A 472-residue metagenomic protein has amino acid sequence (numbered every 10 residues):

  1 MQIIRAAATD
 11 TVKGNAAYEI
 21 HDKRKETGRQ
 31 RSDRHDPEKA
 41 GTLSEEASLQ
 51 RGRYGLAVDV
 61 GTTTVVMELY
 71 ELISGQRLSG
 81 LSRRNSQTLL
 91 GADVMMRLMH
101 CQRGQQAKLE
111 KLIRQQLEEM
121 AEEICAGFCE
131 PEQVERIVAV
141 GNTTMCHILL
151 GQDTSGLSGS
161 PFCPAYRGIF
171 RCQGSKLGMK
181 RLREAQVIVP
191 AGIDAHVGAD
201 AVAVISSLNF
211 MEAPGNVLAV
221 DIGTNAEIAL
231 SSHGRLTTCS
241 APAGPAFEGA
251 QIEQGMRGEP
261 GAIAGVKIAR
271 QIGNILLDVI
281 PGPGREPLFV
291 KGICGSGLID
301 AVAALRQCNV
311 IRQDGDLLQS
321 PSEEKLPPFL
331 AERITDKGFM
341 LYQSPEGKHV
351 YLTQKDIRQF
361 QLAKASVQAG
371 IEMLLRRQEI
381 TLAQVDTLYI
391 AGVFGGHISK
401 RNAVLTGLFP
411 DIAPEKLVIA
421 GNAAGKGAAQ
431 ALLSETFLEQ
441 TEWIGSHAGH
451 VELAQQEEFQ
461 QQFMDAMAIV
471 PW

Functional and structural regions predicted by a protein language model:
M1-D10, Q186-A201, M211, Q430-W472: Acidic, glycine/GT-rich loop-and beta-edge segments that sit at the periphery of enzyme/chaperone cores
M1-I148, S155-S158, I188: N-terminal glycine/serine-rich phosphate-binding loop of ATP-dependent small-molecule kinases, especially carbohydrate
G61-T62, M67-L69, G75-D93, G156-I169 (+3 more regions): Glycine-rich phosphate-binding loop of actin/hexokinase-like ATP-binding domains
D93, P131-V134, I148-A203, F247-I252: Glycine-rich phosphate-binding loop and adjoining helix at the ATP-binding site of ATP-dependent phosphoryl-transfer
E110-H147, L230-L330: Phosphate-binding glycine-rich/basic clefts of nucleotide- and phosphate-handling proteins, predominantly
Q116-I124, A201-V204, L208, Q361-A383: Phosphate/ATP-binding catalytic cores across multiple sugar-kinase/actin-like superfamilies, primarily ASKHA
S232-G234, I380-I444: Catalytic phosphate/nucleotide-handling subdomain of diverse soluble enzymes
R306-Q378: A contiguous, well-structured pocket-lining segment that forms one wall/lid of small-molecule binding clefts in soluble
